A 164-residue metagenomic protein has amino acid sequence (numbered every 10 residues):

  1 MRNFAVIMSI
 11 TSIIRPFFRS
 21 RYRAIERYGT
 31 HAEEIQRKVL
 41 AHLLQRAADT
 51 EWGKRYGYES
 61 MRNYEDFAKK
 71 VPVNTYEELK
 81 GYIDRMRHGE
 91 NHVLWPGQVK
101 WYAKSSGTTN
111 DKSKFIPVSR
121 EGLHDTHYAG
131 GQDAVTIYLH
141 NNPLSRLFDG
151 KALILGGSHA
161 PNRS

Functional and structural regions predicted by a protein language model:
M1-K104, N110-S164: Nucleotide 5′-phosphate-binding alpha/beta core
